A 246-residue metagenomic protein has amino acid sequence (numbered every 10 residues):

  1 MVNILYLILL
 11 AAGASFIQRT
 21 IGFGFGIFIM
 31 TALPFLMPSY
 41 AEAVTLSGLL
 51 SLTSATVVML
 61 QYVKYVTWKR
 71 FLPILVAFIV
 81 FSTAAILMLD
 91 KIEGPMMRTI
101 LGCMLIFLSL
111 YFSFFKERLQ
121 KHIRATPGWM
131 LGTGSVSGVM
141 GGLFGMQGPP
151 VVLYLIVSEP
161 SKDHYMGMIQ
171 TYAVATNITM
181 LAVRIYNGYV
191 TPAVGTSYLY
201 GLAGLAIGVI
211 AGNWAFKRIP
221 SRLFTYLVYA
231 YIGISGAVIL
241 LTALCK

Functional and structural regions predicted by a protein language model:
N3-L72, T133-G134, G138, G148-L202: Small-residue-rich hydrophobic segments that form or flank transmembrane alpha-helices in multi-pass membrane proteins
F16, T20, A32, L36 (+8 more regions): Membrane-interface helix caps of multi-pass small-molecule transporters
A43, A84, M88-L89, V139-M146 (+2 more regions): Hydrophobic alpha-helical transmembrane segments in multi-pass integral membrane proteins
L52, T56-M59, L75-T83, S113 (+3 more regions): Hydrophobic/small/kink-forming positions within alpha-helical transmembrane segments of polytopic membrane proteins
A55-V63, K91, I100-A125, N213-W214 (+2 more regions): Transmembrane helix exit motif
V66-S113: Glycine/small-residue-rich loop that forms an oxyanion/phosphate-binding "nest" at active or ligand-binding sites
P73, A211-G233: Interfacial loop-to-transmembrane junctions
I86-M96, L119-H122, R184-T196, A243-K246: Membrane-interface helix termini and inter-helical loops of multi-pass transporters
